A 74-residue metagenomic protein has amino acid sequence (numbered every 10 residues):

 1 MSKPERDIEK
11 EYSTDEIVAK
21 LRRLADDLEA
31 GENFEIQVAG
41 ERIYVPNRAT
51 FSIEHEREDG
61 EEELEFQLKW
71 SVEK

Functional and structural regions predicted by a protein language model:
S2-D7, N33-Q37, R42-K74: N-terminal intrinsically disordered, cationic/polar leader segments that include organellar targeting peptides
S2-E29: N-terminal acidic leader/helix
